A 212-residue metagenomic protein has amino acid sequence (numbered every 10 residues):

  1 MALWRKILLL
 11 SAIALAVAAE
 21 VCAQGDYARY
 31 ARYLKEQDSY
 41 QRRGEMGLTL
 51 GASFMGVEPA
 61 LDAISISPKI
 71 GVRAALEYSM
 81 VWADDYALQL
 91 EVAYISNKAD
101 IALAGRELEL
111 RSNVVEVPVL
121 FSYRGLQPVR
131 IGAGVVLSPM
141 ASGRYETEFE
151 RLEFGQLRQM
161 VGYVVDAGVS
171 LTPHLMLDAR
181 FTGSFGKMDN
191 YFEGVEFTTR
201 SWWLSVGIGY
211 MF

Functional and structural regions predicted by a protein language model:
A23-M80, V129, A133, G209-F212: Short glycine/proline- and aromatic-enriched beta-strand/turn motifs that initiate or cap beta-hairpins
R42-M46, I66-V72, R111-V115, L157-Y163 (+1 more regions): Residues that define the transmembrane beta-barrel architecture of outer-membrane proteins
A52-E58, M80, Y94-K98, L137-A141 (+2 more regions): Transmembrane beta-strands of outer-membrane beta-barrel pores
E58-S65, D100-E107, G143-E150, D189-V195: Outer-membrane beta-barrel translocator domains and adjoining extracellular loop/strand segments of Gram-negative
A75-E77, P118-L120, D166, G207-G209: Outer-membrane beta-barrel architecture
D85-L88, P128-I131, V169, P173-A179: Repeated loop/turn-to-beta-strand initiation elements of outer-membrane beta-barrel proteins
V169-L175, T199-F212: Outer-membrane beta-barrel "beta-signal"
